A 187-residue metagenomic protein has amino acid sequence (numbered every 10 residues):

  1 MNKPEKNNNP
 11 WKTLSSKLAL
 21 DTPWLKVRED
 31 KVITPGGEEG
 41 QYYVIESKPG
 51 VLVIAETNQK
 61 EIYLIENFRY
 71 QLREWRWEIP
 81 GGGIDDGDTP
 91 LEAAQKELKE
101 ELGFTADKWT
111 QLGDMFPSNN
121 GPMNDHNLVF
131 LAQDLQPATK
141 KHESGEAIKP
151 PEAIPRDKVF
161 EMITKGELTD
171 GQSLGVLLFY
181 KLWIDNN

Functional and structural regions predicted by a protein language model:
M1-N8, N187: Basic/polar N-terminal segments that are highly enriched at the extreme N-terminus, encompassing both cleavable
W11-L52, N58: Acidic, metal-coordinating catalytic segment for phosphate/diphosphate chemistry, firing primarily on the Nudix
K26-D30, W75, H126-L128: Short beta-strand micro-motifs in enzyme catalytic cores
G40, P49-L52, T57, G83-G171: Unchanged
S47-E78: A glycine-rich, hydrophobic loop/mini-helix early in the fold
S173-N187: Charged phosphate-binding loop/patch that engages nucleotide di/tri-phosphates or the phosphate backbone of nucleic
